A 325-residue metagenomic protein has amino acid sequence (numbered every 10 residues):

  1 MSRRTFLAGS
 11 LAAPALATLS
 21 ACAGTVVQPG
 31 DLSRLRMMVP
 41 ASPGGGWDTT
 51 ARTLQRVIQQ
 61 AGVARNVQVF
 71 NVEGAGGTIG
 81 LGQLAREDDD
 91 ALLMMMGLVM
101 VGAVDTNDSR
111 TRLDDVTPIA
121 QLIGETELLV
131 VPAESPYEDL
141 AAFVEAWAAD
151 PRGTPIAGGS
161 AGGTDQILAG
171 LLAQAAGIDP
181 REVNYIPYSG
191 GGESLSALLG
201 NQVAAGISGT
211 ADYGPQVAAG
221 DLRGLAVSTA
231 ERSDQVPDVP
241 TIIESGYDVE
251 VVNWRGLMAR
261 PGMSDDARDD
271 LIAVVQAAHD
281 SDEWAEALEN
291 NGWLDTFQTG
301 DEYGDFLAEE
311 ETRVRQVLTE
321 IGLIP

Functional and structural regions predicted by a protein language model:
M1-P14: N-terminal secretory signal peptides and thylakoid transit peptides that target proteins across membranes
A23-D115, I178-Q202, L323-P325: N-terminal (or domain-start) structured segment
A23-M37, V63-R65, D88-A91, V144-T154 (+4 more regions): Immediate post-signal peptide segment of exported/extracytoplasmic ligand-binding proteins
R86-A91, D105-S189, E193, W254-A287: Hinge/capping helix and adjacent helix->loop/strand transition within the periplasmic-binding protein
A157-D238: Ligand-binding pocket segment of bilobal, Venus flytrap-like solute-binding proteins
D212-D280, E309-T312, V317: C-terminal lobe and pocket-closing loops of periplasmic/extracytoplasmic Venus-flytrap solute-binding proteins
D280, W284-D305: Mature extracytoplasmic/periplasmic domains
